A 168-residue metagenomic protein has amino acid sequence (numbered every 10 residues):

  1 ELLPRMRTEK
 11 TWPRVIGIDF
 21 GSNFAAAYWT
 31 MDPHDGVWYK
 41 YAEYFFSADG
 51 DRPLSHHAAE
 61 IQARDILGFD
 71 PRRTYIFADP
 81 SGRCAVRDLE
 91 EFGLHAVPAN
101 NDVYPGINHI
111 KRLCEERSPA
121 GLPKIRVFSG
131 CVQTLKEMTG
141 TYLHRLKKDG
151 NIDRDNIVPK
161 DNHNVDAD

Functional and structural regions predicted by a protein language model:
E1-F20: ATPase catalytic-site recognition across NTP-hydrolyzing enzymes
R14, F24, T74, V165: Residue-level detector of short, conserved catalytic/binding motifs and their immediate flanks
D19, A26, I76, M138 (+1 more regions): A residue-level signal for conserved active-site and pocket-lining positions in enzyme catalytic cores
G21, S81, D168: Anionic group-transfer/hydrolysis microenvironments
S22-F24, D35-G36: Coil-to-beta-strand transition motifs
F24-T30: Short beta-strand scaffold segments in enzyme catalytic cores
D35-P159: Mg2+-dependent endonuclease catalytic cores in nucleic-acid-processing enzymes, primarily RNase H-like
V158-D168: Acidic, Mg2+-coordinating catalytic module of metal-dependent nucleases/exonucleases that use a two-metal-ion mechanism
